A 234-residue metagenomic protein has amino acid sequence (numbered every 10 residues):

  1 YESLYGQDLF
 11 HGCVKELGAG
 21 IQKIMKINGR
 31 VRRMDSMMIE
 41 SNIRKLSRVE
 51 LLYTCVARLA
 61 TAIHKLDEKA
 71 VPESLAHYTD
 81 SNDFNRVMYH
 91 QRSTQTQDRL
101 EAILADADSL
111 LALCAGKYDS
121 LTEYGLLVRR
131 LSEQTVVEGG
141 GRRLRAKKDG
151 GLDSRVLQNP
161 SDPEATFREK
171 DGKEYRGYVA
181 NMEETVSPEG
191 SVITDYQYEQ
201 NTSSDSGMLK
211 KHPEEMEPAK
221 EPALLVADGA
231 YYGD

Functional and structural regions predicted by a protein language model:
Y1-L224: Polybasic low-complexity intrinsically disordered regions
L225-D234: Acidic, metal-coordinating catalytic cores used for nucleic-acid/nucleotide bond scission and strand-transfer chemistry
